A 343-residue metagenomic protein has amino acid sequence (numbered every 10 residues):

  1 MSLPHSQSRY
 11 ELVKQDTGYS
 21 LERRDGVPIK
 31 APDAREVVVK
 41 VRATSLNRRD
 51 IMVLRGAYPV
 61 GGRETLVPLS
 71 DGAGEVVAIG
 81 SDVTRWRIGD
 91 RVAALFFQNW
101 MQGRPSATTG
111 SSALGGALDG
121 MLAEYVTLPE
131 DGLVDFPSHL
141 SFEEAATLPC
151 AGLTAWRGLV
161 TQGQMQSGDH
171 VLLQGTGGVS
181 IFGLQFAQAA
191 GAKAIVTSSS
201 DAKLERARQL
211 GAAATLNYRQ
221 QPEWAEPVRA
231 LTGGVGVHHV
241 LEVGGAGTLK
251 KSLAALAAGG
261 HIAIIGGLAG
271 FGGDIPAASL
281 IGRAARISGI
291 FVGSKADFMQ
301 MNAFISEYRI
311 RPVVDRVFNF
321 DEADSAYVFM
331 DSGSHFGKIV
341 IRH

Functional and structural regions predicted by a protein language model:
S2-Q7, G234, R309-V313, S325-H343: C-terminal capping/lid region of NAD(P)-dependent oxidoreductase domains
P28-T44, A57-M101, A117-D119, P137-H139: Glycine-rich beta-strand-centered segment in the early N-terminal region that forms part of a ligand/cofactor-binding
F97-Q174: NAD(P)H dinucleotide-binding glycine-rich loop of Rossmann-like/cofactor-binding domains, especially the beta1-alpha1
T109-S111, A190, D201, R208 (+3 more regions): Glycine-rich phosphate-binding loop and adjacent beta-alpha segment of Rossmann(oid) nucleotide-cofactor-binding
H170-T176, Q188-K251: Adenosine-nucleotide cofactor-binding segment
S180-I181: N-terminal Rossmann-fold NAD(P) dinucleotide-binding loop
